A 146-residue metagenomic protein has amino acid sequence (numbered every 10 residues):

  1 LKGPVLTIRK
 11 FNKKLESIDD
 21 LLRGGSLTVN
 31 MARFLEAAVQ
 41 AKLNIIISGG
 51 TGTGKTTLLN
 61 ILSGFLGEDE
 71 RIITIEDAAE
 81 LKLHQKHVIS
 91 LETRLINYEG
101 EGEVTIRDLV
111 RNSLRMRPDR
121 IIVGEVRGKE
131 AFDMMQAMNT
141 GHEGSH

Functional and structural regions predicted by a protein language model:
L1-L43: P-loop NTP-binding catalytic core
N12-R23, N60, G64-R111, M135: P-loop NTPase switch/communication element
S26-R33, G100-R107, V126-R127: A general structural motif
N44, I72-I73, R120: Hydrophobic "anchor" residues on beta-strands that sit immediately upstream of conserved functional sites
I47-G49: Hydrophobic anchor at the beta1->P-loop junction of P-loop NTPases
G52: Walker A (P-loop) phosphate-binding loop of P-loop NTPases
K55: Conserved lysine of the Walker
E76-I89, S113-H146: Conserved P-loop NTPase nucleotide-binding/switch module
